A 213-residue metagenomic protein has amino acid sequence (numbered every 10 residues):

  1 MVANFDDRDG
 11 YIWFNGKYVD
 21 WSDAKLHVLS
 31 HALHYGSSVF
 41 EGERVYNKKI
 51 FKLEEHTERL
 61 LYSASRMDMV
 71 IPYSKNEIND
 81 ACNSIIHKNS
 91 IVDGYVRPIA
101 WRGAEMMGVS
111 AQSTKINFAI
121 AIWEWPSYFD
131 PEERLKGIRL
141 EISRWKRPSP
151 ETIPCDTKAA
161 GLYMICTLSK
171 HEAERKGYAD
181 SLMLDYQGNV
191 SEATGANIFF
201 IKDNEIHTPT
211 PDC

Functional and structural regions predicted by a protein language model:
M1-Y73, E77-S84, V109-C213: Helix-start/capping segments and mature chain N-termini
N79-D93, R97-M106, W123: Short, acidic/charged, Gly/Pro-enriched secondary-structure junctions
